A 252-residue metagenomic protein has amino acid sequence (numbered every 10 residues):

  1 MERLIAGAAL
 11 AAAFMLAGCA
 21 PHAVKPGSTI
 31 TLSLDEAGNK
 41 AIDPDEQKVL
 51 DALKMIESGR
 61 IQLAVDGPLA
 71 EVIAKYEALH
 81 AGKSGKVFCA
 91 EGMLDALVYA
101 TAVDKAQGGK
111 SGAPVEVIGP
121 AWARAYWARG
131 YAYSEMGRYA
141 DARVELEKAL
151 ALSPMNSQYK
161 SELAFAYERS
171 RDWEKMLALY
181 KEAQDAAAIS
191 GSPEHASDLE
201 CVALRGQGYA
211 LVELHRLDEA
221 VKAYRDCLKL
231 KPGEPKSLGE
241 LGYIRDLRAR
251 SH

Functional and structural regions predicted by a protein language model:
D35-G38, K75-W122, D185-D198: Flexible helix-coil transition and linker loops at the boundaries of alpha-helical arrays
I61-Q62, Y139, W173, L217: TPR-repeat structural position
A64-V65, A142, M176, A220: Single-residue signature of alpha-solenoid repeat helices
